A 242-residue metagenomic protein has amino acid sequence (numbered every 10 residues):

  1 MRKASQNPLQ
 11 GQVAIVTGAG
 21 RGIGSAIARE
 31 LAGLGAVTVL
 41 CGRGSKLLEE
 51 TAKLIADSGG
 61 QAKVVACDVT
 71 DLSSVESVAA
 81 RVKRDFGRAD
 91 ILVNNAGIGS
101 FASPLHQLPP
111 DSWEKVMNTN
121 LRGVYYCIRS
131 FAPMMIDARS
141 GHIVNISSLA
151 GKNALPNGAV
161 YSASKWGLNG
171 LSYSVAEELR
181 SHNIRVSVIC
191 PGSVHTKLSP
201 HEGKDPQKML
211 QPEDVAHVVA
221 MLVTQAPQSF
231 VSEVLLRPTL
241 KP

Functional and structural regions predicted by a protein language model:
V13, G20-G22: Conserved glycine-rich cofactor-binding loop
L34-E50: Conserved glycine-rich Rossmann-like NAD(P)H-binding loop of the short-chain dehydrogenase/reductase
A66-V78, P110: The beta1-alpha1 cofactor-binding region of Rossmann-like NAD(H)/NADP(H)-dependent oxidoreductases
S103-L105, S112-E114: Substrate-binding pocket helix/loop in short-chain dehydrogenase/reductase
I128, S164: Active-site helix of classical SDR
S148: Residue(s) in the substrate-gating loop at a strand-loop-helix junction that position the organic substrate next
S181-I184, V188-I189, K204-P242: C-terminal helical subdomain
